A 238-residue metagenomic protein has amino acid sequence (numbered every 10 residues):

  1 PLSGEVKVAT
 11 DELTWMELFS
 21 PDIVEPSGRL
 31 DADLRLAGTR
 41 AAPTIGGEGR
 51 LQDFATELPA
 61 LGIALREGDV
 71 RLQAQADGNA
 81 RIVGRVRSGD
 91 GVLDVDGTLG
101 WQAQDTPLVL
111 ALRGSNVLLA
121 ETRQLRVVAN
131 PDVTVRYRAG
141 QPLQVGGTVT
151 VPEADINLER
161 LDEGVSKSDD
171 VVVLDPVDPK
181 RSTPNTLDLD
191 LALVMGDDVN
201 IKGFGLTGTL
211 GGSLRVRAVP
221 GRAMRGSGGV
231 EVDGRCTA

Functional and structural regions predicted by a protein language model:
P1-R81, R85-R87, D96-A238: Membrane-proximal interfacial segments on either side of biological membranes
